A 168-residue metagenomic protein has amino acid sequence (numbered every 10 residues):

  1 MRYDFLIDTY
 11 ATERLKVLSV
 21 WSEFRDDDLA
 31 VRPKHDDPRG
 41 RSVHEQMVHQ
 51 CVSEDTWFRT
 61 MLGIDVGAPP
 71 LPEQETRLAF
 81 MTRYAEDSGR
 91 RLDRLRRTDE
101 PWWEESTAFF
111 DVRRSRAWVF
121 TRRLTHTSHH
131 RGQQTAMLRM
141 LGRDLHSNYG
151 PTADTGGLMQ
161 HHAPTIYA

Functional and structural regions predicted by a protein language model:
M1-I7, R77-M81, T121-L124: Active-site rim elements
I7, A11-L18, L29-P72, F109-A168: Short, contiguous alpha-helical
Y10, R14, W21, Y84 (+1 more regions): Hydrophobic alpha-helical core bundles mediating ligand binding, dimerization, or RNAP-core interactions
F24-D26: Membrane-proximal, proline-rich intrinsically disordered regions
R59-T98: Helix-adjacent hinge/juxtasegments
L95-F110: Acidic catalytic patch
